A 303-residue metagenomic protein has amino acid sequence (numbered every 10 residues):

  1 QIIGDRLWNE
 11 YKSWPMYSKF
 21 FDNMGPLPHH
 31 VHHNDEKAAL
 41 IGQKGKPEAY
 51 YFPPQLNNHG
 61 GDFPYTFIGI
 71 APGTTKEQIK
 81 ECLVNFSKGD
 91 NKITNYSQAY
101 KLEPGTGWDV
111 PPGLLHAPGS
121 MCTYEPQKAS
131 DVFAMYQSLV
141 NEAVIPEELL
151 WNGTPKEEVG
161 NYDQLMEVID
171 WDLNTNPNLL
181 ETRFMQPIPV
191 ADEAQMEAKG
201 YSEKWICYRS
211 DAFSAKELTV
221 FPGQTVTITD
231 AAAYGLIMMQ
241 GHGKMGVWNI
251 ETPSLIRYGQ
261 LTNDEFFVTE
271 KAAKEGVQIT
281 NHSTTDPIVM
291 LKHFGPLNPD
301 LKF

Functional and structural regions predicted by a protein language model:
Q1-P104, L114-H242, G246-E251, Q260 (+2 more regions): Active-site region of the double-stranded beta-helix
K92, K101-G107, F266-T269, Q278-T280: A short, hydrophobic secondary-structure junction motif
G107, P111-L114, K271-K274, H282 (+1 more regions): Short, surface-exposed secondary-structure boundary micro-motifs
D109, A117, M245, F267-V268: Hydrophobic beta-strand signal
M238, Q278-S283: Asparagine-centered strand-capping/turn motif at beta-strand->loop junctions
T252-K274: Conserved blade-ending motifs and adjacent loop-strand segments that build the rim/top face of beta-propeller domains
T252-S254, N281, G295, K302: Charged, compositionally biased interaction regions
D286-F303: Cytosolic regulatory regions built on CNB/CRP/Popeye-like sensor folds
